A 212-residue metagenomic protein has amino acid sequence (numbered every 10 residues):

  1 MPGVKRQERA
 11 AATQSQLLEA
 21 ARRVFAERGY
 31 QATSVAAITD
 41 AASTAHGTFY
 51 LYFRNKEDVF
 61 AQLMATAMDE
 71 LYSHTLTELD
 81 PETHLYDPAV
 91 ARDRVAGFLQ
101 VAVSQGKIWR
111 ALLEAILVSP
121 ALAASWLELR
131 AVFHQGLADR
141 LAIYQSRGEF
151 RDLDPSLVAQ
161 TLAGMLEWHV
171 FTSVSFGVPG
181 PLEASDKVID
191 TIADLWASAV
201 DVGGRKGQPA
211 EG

Functional and structural regions predicted by a protein language model:
A12, Q16, V24-D58, Q62: Helix-turn-helix
Q16-V24, E70, G97: Pre-recognition alpha-helix immediately N-terminal to the DNA-recognition helix within helix-turn-helix or winged-helix
L18, R92, A96, A131-A142 (+4 more regions): An amphipathic alpha-helix signature
Q62, L76-S104, V158-L162, I189 (+1 more regions): Hydrophobic alpha-helical connector segments
A65-Y72: Short, basic, alpha-helical segments at the C-terminal edge of helix-turn-helix-like DNA-binding modules
E78-T83, W109-I116, S173-G177: Secondary-structure edge/capping motif, primarily at the C-terminal ends of alpha-helices and the immediately following
A89, V103-G136, S156, L182: Short secondary-structure transition hinges
A123, Q145-D194, G203-G212: Hydrophobic/aromatic-rich alpha-helical bundle segments in the mid-to-C-terminal region
